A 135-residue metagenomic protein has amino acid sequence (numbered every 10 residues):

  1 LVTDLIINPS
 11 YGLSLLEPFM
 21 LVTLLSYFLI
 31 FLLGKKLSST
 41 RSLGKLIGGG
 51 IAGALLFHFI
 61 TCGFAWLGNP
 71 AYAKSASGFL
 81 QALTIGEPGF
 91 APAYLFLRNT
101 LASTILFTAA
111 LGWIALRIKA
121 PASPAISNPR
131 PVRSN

Functional and structural regions predicted by a protein language model:
L1-D4, I47-A54, N128-P131: Central hydrophobic cores of alpha-helical transmembrane segments in multi-pass integral membrane proteins
L1-L33: Alpha-helical membrane segments and adjacent membrane-interface helices in multi-pass membrane proteins
L5-P9, L83, N135: Membrane-interacting alpha-helical segments
L5-Y11, F57-H58, T108, I126-R130: Short alpha-helical interface elements
L24-G49: Cytoplasmic juxtamembrane interface segments
R41-P124: Membrane-embedded alpha-helical hairpins and interfacial helices in multi-pass inner-membrane proteins
K119-N135: Membrane-interfacial, low-structure loops and terminal tails that flank and connect transmembrane helices in multi-pass
